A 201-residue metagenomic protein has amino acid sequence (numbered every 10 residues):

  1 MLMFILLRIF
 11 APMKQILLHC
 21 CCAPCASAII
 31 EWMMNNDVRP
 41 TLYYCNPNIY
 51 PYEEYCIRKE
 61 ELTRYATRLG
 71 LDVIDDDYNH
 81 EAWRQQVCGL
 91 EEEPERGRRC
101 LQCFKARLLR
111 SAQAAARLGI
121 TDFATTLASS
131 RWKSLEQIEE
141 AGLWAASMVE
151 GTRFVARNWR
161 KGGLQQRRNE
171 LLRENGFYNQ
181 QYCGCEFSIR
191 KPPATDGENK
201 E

Functional and structural regions predicted by a protein language model:
M1-M3: Methionine residue identity
L7-E201: Nucleotide-activated chemistry modules centered on ATP-dependent adenylation/adenylyltransferase
